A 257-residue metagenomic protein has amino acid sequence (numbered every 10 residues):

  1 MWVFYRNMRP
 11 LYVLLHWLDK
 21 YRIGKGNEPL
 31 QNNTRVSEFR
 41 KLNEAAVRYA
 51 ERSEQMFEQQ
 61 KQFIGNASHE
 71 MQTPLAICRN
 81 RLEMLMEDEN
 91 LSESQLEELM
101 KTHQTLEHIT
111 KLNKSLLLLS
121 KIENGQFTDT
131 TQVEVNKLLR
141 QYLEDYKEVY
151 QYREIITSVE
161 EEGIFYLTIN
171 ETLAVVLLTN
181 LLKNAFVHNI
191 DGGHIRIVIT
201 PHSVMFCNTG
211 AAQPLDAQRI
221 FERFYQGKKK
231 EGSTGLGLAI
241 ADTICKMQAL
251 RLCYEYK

Functional and structural regions predicted by a protein language model:
M1-A67, M71, A76-L91, K121 (+4 more regions): Membrane-proximal HAMP signal-relay module
Y12, V36, D129-K147, G163: A conserved beta-strand-to-alpha-helix junction within the catalytic ATP-binding
S94, N124-K137, T168, R196: Short flexible loop/turn segments at helix-to-beta-strand junctions within the C-terminal catalytic HATPase_c
T102-I109: Short alpha-helical segment of the dimerization/phosphotransfer core of two-component systems
T131, E154-Y166: Conserved catalytic submotifs in the C-terminal HATPase_c
N184-F186: Short helix-loop "hinge" at the ATP-lid/N-box region of the Bergerat-fold HATPase_c
G192-S203: Short beta-strand/loop element within the Bergerat-fold HATPase_c
A212-F224: Short conserved segment of the HATPase_c
